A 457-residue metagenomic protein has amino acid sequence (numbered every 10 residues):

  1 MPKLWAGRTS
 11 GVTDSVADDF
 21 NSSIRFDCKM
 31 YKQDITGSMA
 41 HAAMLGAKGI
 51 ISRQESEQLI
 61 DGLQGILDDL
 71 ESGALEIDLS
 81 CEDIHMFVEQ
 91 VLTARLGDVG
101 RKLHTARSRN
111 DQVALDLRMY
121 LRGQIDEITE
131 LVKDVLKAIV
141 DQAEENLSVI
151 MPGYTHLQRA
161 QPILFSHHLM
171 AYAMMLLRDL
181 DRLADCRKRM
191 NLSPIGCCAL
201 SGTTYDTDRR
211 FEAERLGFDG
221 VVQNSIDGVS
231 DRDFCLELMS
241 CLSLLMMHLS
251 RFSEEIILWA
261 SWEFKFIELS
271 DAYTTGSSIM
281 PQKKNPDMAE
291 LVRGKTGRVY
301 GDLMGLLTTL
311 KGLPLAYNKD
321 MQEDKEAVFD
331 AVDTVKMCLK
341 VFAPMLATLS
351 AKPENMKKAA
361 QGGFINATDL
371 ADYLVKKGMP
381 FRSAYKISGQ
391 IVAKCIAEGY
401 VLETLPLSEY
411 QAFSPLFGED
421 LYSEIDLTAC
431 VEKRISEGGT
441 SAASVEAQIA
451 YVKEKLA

Functional and structural regions predicted by a protein language model:
M1-G202, T207-A213, T275-G276, D287 (+3 more regions): A helix-coil-helix interface module used to build multimeric assemblies and to scaffold catalytic/cofactor sites
M1-G37, D98-V99, M280-A457: Glycine-rich cofactor/substrate-binding loops
S38, H85, E89, C235-L238 (+2 more regions): Short runs of predominantly hydrophobic/aromatic residues within well-ordered alpha helices that form helix-helix
H41, G62, I66-D69, V91 (+18 more regions): Generic, well-ordered alpha-helical scaffold segments in large soluble proteins
H41-I51, Y120, H167, L236-L244 (+1 more regions): Short, well-ordered beta-strand elements within core beta-sheets of diverse protein domains
Q54-E55, P152, V222, S383 (+1 more regions): A generic structural-conservation signal
R122, T129, E144, P152 (+4 more regions): Charged, flexible cofactor/metal-binding loops and thiol motifs
